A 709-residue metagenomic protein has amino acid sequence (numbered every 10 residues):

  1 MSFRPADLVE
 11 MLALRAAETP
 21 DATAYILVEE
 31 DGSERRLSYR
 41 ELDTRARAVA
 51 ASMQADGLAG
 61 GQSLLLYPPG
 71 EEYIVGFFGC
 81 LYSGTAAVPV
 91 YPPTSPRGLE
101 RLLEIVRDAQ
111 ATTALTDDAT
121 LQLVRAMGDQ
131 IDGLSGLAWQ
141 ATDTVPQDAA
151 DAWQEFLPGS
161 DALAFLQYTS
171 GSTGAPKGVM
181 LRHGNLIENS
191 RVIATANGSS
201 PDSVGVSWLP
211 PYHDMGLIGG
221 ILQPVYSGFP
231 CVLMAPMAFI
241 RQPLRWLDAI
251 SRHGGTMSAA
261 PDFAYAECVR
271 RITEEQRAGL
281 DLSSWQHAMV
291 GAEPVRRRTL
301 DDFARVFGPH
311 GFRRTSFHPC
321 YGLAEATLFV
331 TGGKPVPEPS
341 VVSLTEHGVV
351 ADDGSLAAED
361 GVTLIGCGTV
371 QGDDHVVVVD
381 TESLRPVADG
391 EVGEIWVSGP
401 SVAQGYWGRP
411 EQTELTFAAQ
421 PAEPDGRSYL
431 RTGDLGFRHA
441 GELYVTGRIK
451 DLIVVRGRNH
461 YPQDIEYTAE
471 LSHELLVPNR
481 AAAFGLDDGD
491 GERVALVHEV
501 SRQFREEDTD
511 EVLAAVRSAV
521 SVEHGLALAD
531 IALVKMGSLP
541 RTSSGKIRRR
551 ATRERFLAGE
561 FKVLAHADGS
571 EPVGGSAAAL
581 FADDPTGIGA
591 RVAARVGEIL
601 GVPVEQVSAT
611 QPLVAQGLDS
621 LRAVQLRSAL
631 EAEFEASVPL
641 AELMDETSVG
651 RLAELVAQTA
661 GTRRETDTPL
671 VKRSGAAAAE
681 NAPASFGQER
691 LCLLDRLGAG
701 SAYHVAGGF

Functional and structural regions predicted by a protein language model:
P20-T23, W139-Q140, Q147-Y168, G174-A175 (+3 more regions): Conserved pre-ATP/AMP-binding loop-to-beta segment of ANL
Y25-A59, L66-E71, F78, T94-L103 (+2 more regions): Conserved AMP-binding/adenylate-forming core of the ANL superfamily
A86, I187-V204, P211-T256, R271-Q276: Conserved AMP-binding/adenylation subdomain of ANL enzymes
A114, S251, S258, G399 (+4 more regions): AMP-binding/adenylate-forming catalytic core of the ANL superfamily
G255-A259, R271-G361, H375-V377, E382-P386: Gly/Ser/Thr-rich phosphate-binding loop
I365-H375, T381-G390, E394-V455, N459: Conserved ATP-binding/catalytic segment of the ANL
N479-R480, L486, G491-E492, S521-I547 (+4 more regions): AMP-binding/adenylate-forming catalytic domain of the ANL superfamily
E571-G698: Regions immediately C-terminal to embedded phosphopantetheine-bearing carrier domains
